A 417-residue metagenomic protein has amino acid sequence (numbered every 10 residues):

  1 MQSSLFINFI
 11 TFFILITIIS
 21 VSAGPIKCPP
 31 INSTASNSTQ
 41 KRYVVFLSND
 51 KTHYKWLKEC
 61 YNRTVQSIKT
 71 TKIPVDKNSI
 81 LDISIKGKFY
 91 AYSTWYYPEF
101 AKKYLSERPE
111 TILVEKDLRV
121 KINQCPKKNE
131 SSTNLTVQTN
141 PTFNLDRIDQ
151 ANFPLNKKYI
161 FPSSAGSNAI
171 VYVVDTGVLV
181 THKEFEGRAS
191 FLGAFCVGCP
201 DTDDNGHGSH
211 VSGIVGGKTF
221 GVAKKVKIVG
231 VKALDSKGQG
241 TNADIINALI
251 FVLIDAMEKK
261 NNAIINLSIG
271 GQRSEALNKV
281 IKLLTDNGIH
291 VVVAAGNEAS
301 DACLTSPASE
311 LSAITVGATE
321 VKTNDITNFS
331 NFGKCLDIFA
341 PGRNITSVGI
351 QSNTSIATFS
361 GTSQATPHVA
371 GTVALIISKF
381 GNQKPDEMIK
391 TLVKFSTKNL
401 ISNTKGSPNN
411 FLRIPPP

Functional and structural regions predicted by a protein language model:
F6-I73, D82, E110-C125, Q383 (+1 more regions): Autoinhibitory N-terminal propeptides
I26-A35, Y96-K103, N129-V173, F195-D203 (+3 more regions): N-terminal domain-start motif of subtilase-like serine proteases
I31, K69-N144: Autoinhibitory propeptides
Y43-V45, S93, I170-V174, G213 (+7 more regions): Structural recognition of the beta-strand scaffold that forms the well-ordered cores of secreted hydrolase catalytic
D50-T52, P98, R119-V120, G177-V180 (+8 more regions): Acidic glycine-/aspartate-rich tracts in secreted/extracellular proteins
N140, K158-S190, C199-D244, E258-I264 (+5 more regions): Subtilisin-like serine protease catalytic core
V226-G230, I250, I254-L283, N287-I289 (+4 more regions): C-terminal subdomain of the subtilisin-like protease fold in secreted/lumenal serine endopeptidases
G238-I245, L267-D337, N344-A370: Substrate-binding/specificity loop regions of serine endopeptidase catalytic domains, predominantly subtilases
